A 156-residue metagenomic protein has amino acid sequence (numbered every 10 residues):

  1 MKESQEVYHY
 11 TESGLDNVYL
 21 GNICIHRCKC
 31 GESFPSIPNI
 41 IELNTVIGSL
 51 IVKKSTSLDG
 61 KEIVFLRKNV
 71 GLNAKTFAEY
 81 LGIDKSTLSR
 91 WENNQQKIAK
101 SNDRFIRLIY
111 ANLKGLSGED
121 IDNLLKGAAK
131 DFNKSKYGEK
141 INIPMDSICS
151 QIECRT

Functional and structural regions predicted by a protein language model:
M1-S57, G115-G138, I143-Q151: N-terminal flexible/basic segments that precede or flank functional cores
S57-L72: Short, amphipathic alpha-helical "recognition" segments used to contact nucleic acids or chromatin
D59-I63, D84-T87, N102: Amphipathic alpha-helical interface surfaces
L66, K75-E79, L88: Short alpha-helical "recognition helix" segments of helix-turn-helix
G82-I98, I106: Recognition helix of helix-turn-helix/homeodomain-like DNA-binding domains that insert into the DNA major groove
N93, S101, G118, I152-T156: Non-heme di-metal
K100-G118: DNA major-groove recognition helix of helix-turn-helix/homeodomain DNA-binding modules
